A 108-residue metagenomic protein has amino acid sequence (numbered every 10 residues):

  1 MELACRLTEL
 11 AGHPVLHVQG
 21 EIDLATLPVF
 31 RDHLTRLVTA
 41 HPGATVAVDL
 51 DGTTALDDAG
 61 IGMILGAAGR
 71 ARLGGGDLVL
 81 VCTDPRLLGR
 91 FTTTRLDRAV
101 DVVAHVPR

Functional and structural regions predicted by a protein language model:
M1-A59, L65-R108: STAS-like cytosolic regulatory interaction modules
